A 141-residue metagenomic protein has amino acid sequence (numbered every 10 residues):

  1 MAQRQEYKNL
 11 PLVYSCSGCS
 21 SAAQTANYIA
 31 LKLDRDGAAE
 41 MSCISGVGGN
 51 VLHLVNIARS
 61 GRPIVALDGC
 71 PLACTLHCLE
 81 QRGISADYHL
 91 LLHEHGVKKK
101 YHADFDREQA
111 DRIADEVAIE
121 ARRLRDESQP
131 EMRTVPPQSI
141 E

Functional and structural regions predicted by a protein language model:
M1-C43, H53, A58-P63, A73-E141: Iron-sulfur (Fe-S) cluster-binding modules
C43-V47, L67-G69: Short His-Asn-centered micro-motif
N50: S-adenosyl-L-methionine/SAH cofactor-binding core of RNA-modifying enzymes
